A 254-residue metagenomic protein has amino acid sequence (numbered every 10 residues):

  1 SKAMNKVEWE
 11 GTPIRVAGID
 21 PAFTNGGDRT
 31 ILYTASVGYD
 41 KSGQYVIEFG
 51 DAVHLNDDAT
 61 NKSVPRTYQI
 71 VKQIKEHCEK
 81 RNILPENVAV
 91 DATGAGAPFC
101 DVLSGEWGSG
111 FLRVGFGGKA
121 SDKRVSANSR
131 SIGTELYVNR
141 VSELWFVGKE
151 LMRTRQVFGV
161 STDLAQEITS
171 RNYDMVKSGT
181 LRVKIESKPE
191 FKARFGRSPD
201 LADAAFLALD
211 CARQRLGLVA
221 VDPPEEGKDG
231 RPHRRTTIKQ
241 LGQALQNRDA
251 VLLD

Functional and structural regions predicted by a protein language model:
S1-V138, S142-F146, E150, T154-D254: RNase H-like, metal-dependent nuclease domains and their acidic two-metal-ion catalytic environment used
